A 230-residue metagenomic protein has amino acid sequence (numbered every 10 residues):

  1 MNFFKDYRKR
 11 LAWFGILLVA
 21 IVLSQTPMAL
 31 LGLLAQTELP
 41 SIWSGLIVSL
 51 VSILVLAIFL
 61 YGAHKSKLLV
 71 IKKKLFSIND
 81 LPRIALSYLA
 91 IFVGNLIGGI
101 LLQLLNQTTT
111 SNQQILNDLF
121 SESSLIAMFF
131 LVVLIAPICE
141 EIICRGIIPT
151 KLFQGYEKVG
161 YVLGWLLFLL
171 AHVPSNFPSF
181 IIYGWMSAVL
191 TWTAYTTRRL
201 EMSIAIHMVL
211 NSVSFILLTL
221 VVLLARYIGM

Functional and structural regions predicted by a protein language model:
M1-Y7: Short, Lys/Arg-rich, polar N-terminal cytosolic tail immediately upstream of the first transmembrane signal-anchor
K9-Q25, R83-I91, Y161-L163: Alpha-helical transmembrane segments
L11-S66: Alpha-helical transmembrane segments in multi-pass membrane proteins
S24-M28, G94-Q103, I216-L220: C-terminal TM-helix exit segments that contain a strictly Trp-centered aromatic cap at the helix terminus
G32-Q36, A63-H64, N106-Q107, H172-S175 (+2 more regions): Short helix-capping/hinge motifs at transmembrane helix termini and TM-loop junctions
Q36-I42, L69-A136, L224-M230: Juxtamembrane helix-loop-helix connectors linking adjacent transmembrane helices in multi-pass membrane enzymes
A57-F76, R198-M202: Cytoplasmic juxtamembrane interface segments
V93, S123-M230: Transmembrane helix-loop-helix hairpins at the membrane interface of multi-pass integral membrane proteins
